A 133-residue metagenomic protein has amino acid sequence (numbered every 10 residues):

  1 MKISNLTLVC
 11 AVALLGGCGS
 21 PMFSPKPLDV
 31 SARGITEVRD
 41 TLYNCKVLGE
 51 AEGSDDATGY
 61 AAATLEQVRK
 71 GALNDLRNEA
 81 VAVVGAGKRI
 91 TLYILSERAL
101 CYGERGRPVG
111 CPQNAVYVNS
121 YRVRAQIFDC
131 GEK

Functional and structural regions predicted by a protein language model:
M1-C18: Sec-dependent bacterial lipoprotein signal peptides
G16-G34: Bacterial Sec signal peptide processing site at the extreme N-terminus
V38-C45, V81-R89, C130-K133: A short, structured loop/turn motif at beta-sheet edges
V47-G49, A86-K88, N119-R124: Envelope-exposed proteins and targeting segments
A51-A99: Short, well-ordered alpha-helical segments
R69, S96-V116: Mixed-charge, low-complexity intrinsically disordered segments
Q113-K133: C-terminal edge-of-domain segments
